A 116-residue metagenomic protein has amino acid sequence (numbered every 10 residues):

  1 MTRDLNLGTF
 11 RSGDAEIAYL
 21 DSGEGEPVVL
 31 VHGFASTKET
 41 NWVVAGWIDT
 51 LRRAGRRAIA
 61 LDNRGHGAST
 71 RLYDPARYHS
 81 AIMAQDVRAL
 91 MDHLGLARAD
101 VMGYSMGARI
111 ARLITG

Functional and structural regions predicted by a protein language model:
M1-E16: N-terminal cap/lid segment of alpha/beta-hydrolase-fold proteins
D14-E16, H79-M83, Y104: Class I (Rossmann-like) S-adenosyl-L-methionine-dependent methyltransferase catalytic domain, capturing the SAM-binding
A15-T70: Conserved HGGG/HGGXW glycine-rich cap/lid loop of the alpha/beta-hydrolase fold
V43-G46, Y73-A76, T115-G116: Short, glycine/charged-enriched secondary-structure capping and boundary segments
T50-R53, A60-D100: Active-site loop/oxyanion-hole signature of alpha/beta-hydrolase fold enzymes
L51, I114-T115: Aromatic pocket-lining residues of Rossmann-like dinucleotide-binding sites
G103-G107, A111: Gly/Ala-rich beta-loop-alpha elbow adjacent to hydrolase catalytic centers
